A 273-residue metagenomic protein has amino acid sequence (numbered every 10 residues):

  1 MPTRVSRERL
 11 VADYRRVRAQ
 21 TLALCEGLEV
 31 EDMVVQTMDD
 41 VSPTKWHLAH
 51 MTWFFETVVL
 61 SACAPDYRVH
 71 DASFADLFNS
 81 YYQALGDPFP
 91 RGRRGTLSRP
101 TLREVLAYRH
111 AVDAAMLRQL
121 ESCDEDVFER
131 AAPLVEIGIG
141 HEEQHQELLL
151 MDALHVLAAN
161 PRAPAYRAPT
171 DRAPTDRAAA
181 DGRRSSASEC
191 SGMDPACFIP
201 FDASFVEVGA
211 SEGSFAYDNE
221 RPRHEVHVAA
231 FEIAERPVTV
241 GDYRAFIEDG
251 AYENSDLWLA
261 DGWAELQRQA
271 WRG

Functional and structural regions predicted by a protein language model:
R9-D13, L22-L28, D32, S42-T44 (+3 more regions): Extended beta-strand/loop cores of jelly-roll/beta-sandwich
